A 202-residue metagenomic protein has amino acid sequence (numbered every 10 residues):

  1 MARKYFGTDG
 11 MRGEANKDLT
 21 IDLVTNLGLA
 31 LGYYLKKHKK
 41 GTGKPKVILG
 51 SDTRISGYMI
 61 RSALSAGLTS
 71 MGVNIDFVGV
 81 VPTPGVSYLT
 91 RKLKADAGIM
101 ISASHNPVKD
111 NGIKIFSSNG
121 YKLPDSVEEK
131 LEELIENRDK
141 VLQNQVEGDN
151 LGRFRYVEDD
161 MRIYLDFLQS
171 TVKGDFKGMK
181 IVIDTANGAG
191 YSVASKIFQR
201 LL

Functional and structural regions predicted by a protein language model:
M1-A66, S70-M71, R153-K180: An N-terminal, well-structured beta->alpha segment
G10-N16, L31, L35, T53 (+5 more regions): Short, flexible micro-motifs
E14, N111-L202: Gly/Ser/Thr-enriched, mixed-charge loops and adjacent short helices that form phosphate/oxyanion-binding elements
Y34-K37, K92, R200: Active-site catalytic microenvironments for nucleophilic, acid-base chemistry
L35-K37, V78-V81, E129-L134: Short C-terminal domain-edge/linker segments immediately following a structured domain
K40-N119: Ferredoxin-reductase
